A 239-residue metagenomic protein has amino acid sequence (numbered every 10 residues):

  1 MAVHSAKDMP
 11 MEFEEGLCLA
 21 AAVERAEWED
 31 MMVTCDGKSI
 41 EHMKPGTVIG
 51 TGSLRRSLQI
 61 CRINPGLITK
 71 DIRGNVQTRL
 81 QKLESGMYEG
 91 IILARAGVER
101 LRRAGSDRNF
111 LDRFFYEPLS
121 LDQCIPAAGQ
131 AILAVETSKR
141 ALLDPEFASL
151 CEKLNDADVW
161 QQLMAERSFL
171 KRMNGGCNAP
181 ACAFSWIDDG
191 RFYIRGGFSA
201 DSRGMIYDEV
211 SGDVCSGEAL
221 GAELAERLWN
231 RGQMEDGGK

Functional and structural regions predicted by a protein language model:
M1, L17, D30, L133 (+1 more regions): A broad, low-specificity signal marking well-ordered, structured residues that form hydrophobic/aromatic
M1-V3, E89-G90: Short, Asp-centered acidic motifs that coordinate Mg2+ and/or phosphate in catalytic or ligand-binding sites
V3, S53, G221: Conserved acidic catalytic centers in enzymes
H4-A6, S199: Acidic/polar N-terminal loop/beta-strand segments that form early-domain functional surfaces
A6-G66, F115, L142: A conserved helix-loop-strand patch within extracytoplasmic ligand-binding domains of the periplasmic binding
R62-K239: Small-molecule-sensing regulatory modules
